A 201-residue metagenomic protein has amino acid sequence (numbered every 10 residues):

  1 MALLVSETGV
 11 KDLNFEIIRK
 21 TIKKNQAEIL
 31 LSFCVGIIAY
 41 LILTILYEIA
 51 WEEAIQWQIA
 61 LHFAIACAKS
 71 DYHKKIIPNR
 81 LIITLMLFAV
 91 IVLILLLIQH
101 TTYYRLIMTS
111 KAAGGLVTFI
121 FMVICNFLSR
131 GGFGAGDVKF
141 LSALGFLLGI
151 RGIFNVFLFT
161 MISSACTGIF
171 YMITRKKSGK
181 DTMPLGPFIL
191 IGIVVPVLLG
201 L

Functional and structural regions predicted by a protein language model:
M1-L201: A membrane-topology feature that recognizes alpha-helical transmembrane segments and their immediate juxtamembrane
